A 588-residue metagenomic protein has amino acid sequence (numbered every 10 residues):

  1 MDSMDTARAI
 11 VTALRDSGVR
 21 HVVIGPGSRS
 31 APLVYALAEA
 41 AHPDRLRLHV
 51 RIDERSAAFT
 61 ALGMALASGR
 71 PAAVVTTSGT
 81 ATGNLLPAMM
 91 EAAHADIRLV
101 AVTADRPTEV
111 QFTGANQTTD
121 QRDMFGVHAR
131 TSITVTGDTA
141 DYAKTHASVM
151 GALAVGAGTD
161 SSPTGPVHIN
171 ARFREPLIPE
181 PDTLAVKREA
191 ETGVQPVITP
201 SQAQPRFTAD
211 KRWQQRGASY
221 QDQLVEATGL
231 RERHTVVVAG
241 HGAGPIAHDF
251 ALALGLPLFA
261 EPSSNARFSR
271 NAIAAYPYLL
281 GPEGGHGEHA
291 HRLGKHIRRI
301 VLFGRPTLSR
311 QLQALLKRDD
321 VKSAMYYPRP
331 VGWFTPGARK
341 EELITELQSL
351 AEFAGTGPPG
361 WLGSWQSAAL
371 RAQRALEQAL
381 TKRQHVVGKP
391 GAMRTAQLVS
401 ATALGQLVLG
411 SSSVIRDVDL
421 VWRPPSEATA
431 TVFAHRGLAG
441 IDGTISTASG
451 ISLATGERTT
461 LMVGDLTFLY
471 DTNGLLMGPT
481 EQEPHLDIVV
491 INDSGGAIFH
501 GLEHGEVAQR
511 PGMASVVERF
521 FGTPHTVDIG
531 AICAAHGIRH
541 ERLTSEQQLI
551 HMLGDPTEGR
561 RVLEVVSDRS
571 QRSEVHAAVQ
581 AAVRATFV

Functional and structural regions predicted by a protein language model:
A7-I10, S28-V34, Q366-G456: Active-site diphosphate/adenylate-binding microenvironment
R20-I24, R45-H49, A67-R106, R299-G304 (+2 more regions): A short, small-residue-rich loop immediately preceding and capping a beta-strand
L66, N84, A218-R231, T235-R339 (+3 more regions): Glycine-rich, anion-gripping cofactor-binding loops and their flanking helix/strand elements in enzyme active sites
E91, V102, E109-R122, D417 (+1 more regions): Thiamine diphosphate
T103-V149, A260-Q373, G478, E564: Glycine-rich, acidic loop regions that bind phosphate or pyrophosphate groups
E109-S201, D319: Internal gly/pro-rich beta-alpha loop/helix module that stabilizes soluble enzyme cofactors or their anionic handles
D123, P163-G217, H551-V588: Glycine/aspartate-rich loop-and-adjacent alpha/beta segment that forms the canonical ThDP
G304, Q313-I415, A535-H551, D555-V588: Phosphate/pyrophosphate-binding active-site segments
